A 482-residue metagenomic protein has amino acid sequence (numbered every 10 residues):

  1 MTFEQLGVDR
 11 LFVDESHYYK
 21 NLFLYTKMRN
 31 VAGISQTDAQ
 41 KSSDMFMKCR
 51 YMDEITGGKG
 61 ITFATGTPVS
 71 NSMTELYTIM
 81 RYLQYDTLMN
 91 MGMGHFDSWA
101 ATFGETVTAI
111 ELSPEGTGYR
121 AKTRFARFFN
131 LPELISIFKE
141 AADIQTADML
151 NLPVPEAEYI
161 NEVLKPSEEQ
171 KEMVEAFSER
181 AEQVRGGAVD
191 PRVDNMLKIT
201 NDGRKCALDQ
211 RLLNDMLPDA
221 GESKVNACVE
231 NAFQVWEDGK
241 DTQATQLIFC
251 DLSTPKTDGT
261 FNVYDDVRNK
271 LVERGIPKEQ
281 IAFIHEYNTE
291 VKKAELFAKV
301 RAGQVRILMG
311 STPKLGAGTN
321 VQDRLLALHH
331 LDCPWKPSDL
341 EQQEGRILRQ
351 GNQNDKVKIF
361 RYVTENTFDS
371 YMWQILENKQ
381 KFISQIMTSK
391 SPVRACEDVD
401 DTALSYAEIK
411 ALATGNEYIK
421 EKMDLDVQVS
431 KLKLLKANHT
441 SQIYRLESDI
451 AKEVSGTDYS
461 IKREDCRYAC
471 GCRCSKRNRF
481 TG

Functional and structural regions predicted by a protein language model:
M1-R10, K41-T74, Y82-P218, E222 (+3 more regions): Inter-lobe coupling linker of SF2 helicases/translocases
Y18-I34, D38-K41, M73: Conserved ATPase-coupling elements of RecA-like P-loop NTPase cores
E75-T78, N320-C333, K358-R361: A short beta-strand element within the Helicase C-terminal
A188-M196, D241-D265: Conserved strand-helix element at the start of the C-terminal RecA-like helicase core
L252-H285: Conserved helicase motor "Helicase C" RecA-like lobe of SF1/SF2 P-loop NTPases
P277-T312: Conserved helicase ATPase core of P-loop NTP-dependent helicases/translocases
K336-N354: Conserved SF2 helicase motif VI
I409-T481: Long, non-membrane, amphipathic alpha-helices that form coiled-coils
